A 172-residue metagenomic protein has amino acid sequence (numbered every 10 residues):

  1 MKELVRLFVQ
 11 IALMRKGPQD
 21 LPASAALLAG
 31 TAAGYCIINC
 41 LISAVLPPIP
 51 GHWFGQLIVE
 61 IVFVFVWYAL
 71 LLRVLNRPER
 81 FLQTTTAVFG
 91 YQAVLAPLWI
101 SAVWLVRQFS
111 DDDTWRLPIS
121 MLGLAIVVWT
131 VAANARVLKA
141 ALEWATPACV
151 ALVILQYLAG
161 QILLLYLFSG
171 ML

Functional and structural regions predicted by a protein language model:
M1-Q92: Selected alpha-helical membrane-embedding segments in polytopic membrane proteins
C36, W53, F65-Y68, R116 (+3 more regions): Generic ordered-secondary-structure signal
S43-I49, L105-D112, L172: Helix-coil boundary and interhelical linker segments in multi-pass alpha-helical membrane proteins
R77-L155, A159, L163: Hydrophobic alpha-helical transmembrane segments and adjacent short intramembrane/lumenal linkers of inner/organellar
Q161-L172: Juxtamembrane boundary at the C-terminal end of a transmembrane helix
